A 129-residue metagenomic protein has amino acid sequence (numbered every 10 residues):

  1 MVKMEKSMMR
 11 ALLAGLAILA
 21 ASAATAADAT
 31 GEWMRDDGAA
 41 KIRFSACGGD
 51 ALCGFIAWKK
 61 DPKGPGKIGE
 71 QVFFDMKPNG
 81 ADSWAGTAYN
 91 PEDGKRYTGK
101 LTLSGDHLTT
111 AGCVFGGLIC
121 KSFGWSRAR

Functional and structural regions predicted by a protein language model:
V2-L13: Bacterial N-terminal signal peptides that target proteins for export
L12-A21: Hydrophobic helical h-region of N-terminal Sec-dependent signal peptides in bacterial secretory/periplasmic proteins
S22-D28: Sec/Tat signal peptide C-region and signal peptidase I cleavage site
A29-G99: Central antiparallel beta-sheet cores of small beta-barrel/beta-sandwich binding domains
A46-G49, T102-D106, S126-R129: A short, sequence-level motif marking secondary-structure junctions
G54, A111, G124-S126: Active-site scaffold segments
G99-G117: C-terminal structural segments of small proteins and small subunits
F115-R129: Edge beta-strand at a domain terminus
